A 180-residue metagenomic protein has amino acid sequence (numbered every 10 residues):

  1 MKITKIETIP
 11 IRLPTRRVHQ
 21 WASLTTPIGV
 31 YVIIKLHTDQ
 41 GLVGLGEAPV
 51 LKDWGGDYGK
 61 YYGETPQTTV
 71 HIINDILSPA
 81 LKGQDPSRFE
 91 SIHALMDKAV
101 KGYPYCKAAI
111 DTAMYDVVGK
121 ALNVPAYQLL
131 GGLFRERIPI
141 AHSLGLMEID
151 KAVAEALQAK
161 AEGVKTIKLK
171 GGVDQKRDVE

Functional and structural regions predicted by a protein language model:
M1-D57: Structured beta-strand/loop patches that form or line metal/cofactor-binding pockets in enzymes
K5, H37-A121: Metal- or metallocofactor-binding catalytic centers and their adjacent structured scaffolds across diverse enzyme
K5, I92, Y127-G132, K170: Beta-strand segments within the central parallel beta-sheet cores of soluble alpha/beta enzyme folds
T26, Y103-D111, I149-V153: Glycine-rich anion/phosphate-binding loops
K35, K107, K168-K170: A general lysine-centric signal
Y105-C106, T112-L144: Glycine-rich, aromatic-flanked loop segments that form ligand/cofactor-binding clefts across common enzyme folds
G131-E180: Metal-dependent enolase-superfamily TIM-barrel catalytic cores that perform enediolate-based chemistry
